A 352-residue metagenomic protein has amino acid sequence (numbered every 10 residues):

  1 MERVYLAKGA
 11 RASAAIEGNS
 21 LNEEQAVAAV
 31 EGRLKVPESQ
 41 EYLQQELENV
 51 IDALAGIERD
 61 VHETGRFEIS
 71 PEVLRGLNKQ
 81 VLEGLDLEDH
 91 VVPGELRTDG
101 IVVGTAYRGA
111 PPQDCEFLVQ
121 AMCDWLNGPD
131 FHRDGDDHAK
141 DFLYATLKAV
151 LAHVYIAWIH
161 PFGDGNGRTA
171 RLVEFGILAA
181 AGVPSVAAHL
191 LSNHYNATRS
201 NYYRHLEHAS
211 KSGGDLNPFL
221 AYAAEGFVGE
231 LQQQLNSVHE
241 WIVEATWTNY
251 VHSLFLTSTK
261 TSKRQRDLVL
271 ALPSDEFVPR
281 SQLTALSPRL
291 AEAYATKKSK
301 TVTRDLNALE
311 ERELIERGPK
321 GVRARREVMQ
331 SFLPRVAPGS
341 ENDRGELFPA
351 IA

Functional and structural regions predicted by a protein language model:
M1-A352: FIC/Doc superfamily catalytic core
